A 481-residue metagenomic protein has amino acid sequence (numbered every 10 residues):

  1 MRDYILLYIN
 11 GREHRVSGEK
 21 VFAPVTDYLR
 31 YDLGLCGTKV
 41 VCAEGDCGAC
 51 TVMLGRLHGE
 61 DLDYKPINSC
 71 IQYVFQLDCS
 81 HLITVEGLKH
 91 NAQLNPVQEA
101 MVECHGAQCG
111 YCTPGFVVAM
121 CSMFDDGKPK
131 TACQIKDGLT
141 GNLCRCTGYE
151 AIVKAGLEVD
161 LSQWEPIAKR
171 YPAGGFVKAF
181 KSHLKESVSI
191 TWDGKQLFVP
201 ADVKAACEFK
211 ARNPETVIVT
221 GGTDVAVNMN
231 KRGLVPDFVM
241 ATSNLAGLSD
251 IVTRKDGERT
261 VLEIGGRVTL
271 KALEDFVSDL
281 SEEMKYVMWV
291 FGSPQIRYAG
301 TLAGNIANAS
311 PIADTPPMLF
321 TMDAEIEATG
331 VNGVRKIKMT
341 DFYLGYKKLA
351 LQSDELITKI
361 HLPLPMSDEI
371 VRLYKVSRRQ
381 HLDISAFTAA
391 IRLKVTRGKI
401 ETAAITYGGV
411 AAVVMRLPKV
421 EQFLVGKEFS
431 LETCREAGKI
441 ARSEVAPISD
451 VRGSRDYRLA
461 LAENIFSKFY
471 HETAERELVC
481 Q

Functional and structural regions predicted by a protein language model:
R12-V21: Short, contiguous acidic and Ser/Thr-rich linear segments
V21-V52: A basic, amphipathic helix-loop patch mediating RNA/tRNA/ribosome contacts
L35, V40-A43, D63, V102-H105 (+1 more regions): Residue-level signal for mature regions of secreted extracellular proteins and peptides
V41, D46, P66-S69, H81 (+2 more regions): The −1 position to Zn-ligating cysteines in a subset of zinc-ribbon hairpins
M53-L54, P66-S69, A92, P96-V102 (+3 more regions): C-terminal structural segment of proteins
L54-V85: S4-like RNA-binding module at protein N-termini
